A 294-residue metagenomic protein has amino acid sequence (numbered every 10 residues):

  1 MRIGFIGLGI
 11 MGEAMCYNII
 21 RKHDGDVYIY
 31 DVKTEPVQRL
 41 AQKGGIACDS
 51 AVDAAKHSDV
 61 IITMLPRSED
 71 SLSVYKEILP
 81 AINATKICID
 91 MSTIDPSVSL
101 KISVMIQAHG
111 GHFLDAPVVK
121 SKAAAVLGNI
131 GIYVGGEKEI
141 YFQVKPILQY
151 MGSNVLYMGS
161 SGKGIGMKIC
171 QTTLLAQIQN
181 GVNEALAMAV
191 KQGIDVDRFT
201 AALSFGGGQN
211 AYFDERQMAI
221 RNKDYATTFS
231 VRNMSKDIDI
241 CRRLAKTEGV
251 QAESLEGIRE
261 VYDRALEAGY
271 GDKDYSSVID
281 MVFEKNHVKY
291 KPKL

Functional and structural regions predicted by a protein language model:
M1-T63, K86, K122, Y290: NAD(P)+-binding Rossmann beta1-loop-alpha1 motif at the extreme N-terminus of oxidoreductases
I3, I94-T173: Rossmann-fold dinucleotide-binding core
V27, A47, F113-L114, V155 (+2 more regions): Hydrophobic beta-strand scaffold residues
V32-K33, R67, E137: Residues in the short beta-alpha loop(s) of Rossmann-like NAD(P)-binding domains
A51-H112: Rossmann-fold NAD(P) dinucleotide-binding segment
K163-N286: Helical "substrate-binding/catalytic lid" subdomain of Rossmann-like NAD(P)-dependent dehydrogenases/reductases
